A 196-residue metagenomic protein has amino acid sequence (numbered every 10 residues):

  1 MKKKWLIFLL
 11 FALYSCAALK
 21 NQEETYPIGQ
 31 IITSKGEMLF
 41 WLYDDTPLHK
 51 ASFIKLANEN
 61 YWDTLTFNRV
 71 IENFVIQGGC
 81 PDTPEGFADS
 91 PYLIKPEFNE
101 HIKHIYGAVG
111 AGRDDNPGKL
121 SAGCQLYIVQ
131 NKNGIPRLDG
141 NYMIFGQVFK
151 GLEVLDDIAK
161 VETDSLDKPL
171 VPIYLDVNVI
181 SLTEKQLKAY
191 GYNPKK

Functional and structural regions predicted by a protein language model:
K4-L13: Sec-dependent N-terminal signal peptides
C16-K196: Cyclophilin-like peptidyl-prolyl cis-trans isomerases
